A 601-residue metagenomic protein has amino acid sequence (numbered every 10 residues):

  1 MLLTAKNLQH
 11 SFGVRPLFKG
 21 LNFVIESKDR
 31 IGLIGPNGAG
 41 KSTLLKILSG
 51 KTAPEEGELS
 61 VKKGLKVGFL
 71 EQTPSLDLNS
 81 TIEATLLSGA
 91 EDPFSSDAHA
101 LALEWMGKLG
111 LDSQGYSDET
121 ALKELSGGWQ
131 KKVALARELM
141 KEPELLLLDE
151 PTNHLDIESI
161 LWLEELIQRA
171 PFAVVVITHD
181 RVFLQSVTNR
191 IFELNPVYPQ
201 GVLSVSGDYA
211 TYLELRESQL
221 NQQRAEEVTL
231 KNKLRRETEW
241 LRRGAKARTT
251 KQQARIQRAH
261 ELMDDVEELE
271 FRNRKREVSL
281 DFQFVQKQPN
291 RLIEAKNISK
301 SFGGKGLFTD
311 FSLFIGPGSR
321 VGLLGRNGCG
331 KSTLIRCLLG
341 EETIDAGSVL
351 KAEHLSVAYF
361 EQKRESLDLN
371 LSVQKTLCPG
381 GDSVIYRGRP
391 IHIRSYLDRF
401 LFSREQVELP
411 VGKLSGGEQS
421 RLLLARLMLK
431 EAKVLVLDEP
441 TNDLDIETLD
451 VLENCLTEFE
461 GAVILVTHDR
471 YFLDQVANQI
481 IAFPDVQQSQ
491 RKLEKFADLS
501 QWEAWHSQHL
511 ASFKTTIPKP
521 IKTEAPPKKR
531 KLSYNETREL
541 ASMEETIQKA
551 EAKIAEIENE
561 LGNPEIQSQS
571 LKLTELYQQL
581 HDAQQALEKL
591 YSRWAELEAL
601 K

Functional and structural regions predicted by a protein language model:
M1-E227, L280-K601: ABC ATP-binding cassette signature C-motif
L215-I256, L262-L269: Intracellular alpha-helical coupling/juxtamembrane segments of multi-pass membrane proteins
E237-K246, H260-E261, V278-V285, L292-N297: Alpha-helical coupling/stalk and coiled-coil linker elements that connect catalytic or binding modules and transmit
R274-R276: Flexible, solvent-exposed coil segments and beta strand-coil junctions, predominantly the extracellular/periplasmic
